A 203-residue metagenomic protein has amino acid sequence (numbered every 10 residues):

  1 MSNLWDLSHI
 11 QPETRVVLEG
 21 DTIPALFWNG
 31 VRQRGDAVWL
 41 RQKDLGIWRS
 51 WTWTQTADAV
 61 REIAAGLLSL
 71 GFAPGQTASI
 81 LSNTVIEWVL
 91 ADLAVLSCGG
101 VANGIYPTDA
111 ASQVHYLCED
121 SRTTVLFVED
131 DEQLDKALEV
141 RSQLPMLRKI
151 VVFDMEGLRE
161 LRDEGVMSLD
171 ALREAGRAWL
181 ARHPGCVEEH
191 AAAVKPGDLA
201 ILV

Functional and structural regions predicted by a protein language model:
M1-I23: Flexible, non-catalytic linker and terminal segments flanking ANL/adenylate-forming cores
E19-G20, G165, K195: Residue-level signature of the cytosolic catalytic core of signaling kinases
L26-W51, G157-L158: AMP-dependent adenylate-forming
W28, A64, V114-H115, E188-A191: Short hydrophobic/charged patches on amphipathic alpha-helices used for structural packing and interfaces
G35-V38, D170-V203: Conserved pre-ATP/AMP-binding loop-to-beta segment of ANL
W39-L93, A110-H115, S168-E174: Conserved AMP-binding/adenylate-forming core of the ANL superfamily
S69, S97-E174, E189: Structural core segment of the AMP-binding/adenylate-forming
